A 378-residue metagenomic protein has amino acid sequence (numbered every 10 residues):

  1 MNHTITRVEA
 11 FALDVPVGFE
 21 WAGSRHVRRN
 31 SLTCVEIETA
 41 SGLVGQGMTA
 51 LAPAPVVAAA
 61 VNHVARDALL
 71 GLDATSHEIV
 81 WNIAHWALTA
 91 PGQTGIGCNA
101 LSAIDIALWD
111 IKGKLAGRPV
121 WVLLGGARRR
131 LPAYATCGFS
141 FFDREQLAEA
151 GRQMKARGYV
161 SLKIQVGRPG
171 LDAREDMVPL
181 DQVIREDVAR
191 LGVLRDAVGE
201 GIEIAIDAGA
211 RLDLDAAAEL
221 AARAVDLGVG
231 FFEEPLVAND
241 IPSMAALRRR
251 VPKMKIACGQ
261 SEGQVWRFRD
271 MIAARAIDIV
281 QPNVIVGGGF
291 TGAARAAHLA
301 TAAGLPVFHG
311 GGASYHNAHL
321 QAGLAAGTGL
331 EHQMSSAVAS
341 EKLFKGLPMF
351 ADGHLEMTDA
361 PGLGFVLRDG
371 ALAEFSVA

Functional and structural regions predicted by a protein language model:
M1-Q46, A50, A339-E341: Structured beta-strand/loop patches that form or line metal/cofactor-binding pockets in enzymes
I5, G42, A65, I104 (+8 more regions): Conserved, mostly hydrophobic/aromatic
E38-L115: Metal- or metallocofactor-binding catalytic centers and their adjacent structured scaffolds across diverse enzyme
T49, A135-G138, I164-V166, I206-A210 (+6 more regions): A cross-domain feature marking catalytic cores of carbohydrate-active enzymes and several ubiquitous metabolic/repair
D105-F141: Glycine-rich, aromatic-flanked loop segments that form ligand/cofactor-binding clefts across common enzyme folds
A127-A133, A197-D207, R249-C258, A303-V307: Short beta-strand/loop segments at the ligand-binding rim of alpha/beta enzyme cores
R130-L131, G138-A245: Metal-dependent enolase-superfamily TIM-barrel catalytic cores that perform enediolate-based chemistry
A222, G228, N239-H354, T358: Shared catalytic-loop signature of beta/alpha-barrel
